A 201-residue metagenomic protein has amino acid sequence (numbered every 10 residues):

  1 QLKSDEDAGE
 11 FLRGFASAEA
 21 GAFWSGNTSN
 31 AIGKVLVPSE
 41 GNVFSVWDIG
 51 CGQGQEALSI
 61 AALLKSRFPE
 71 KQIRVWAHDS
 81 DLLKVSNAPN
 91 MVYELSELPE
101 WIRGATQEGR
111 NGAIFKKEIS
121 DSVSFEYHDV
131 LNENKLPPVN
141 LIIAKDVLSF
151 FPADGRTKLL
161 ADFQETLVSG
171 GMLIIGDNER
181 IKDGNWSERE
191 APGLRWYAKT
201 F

Functional and structural regions predicted by a protein language model:
Q1-F44: Conserved AdoMet
G33, L58-K65, Q164: A structural alpha-helix within SAM-dependent methyltransferase catalytic domains
N42-S59, R74-W76: Conserved class I S-adenosyl-L-methionine
L63-R74: Conserved S-adenosyl-L-methionine
I73-I143, V147-F150, G155, R180-I181: Extended basic-aromatic, gly/pro-enriched interface segments that bind polyanionic ligands
L141, R180-F201: Core SAM-dependent methyltransferase catalytic element
T157-S169: A short glycine-rich, Lys/Arg-flanked "PGG" loop and its adjoining helix->strand segment in the class I
S169-N178: Conserved beta-strand signature within the Rossmann-like core of class I S-adenosyl-L-methionine
